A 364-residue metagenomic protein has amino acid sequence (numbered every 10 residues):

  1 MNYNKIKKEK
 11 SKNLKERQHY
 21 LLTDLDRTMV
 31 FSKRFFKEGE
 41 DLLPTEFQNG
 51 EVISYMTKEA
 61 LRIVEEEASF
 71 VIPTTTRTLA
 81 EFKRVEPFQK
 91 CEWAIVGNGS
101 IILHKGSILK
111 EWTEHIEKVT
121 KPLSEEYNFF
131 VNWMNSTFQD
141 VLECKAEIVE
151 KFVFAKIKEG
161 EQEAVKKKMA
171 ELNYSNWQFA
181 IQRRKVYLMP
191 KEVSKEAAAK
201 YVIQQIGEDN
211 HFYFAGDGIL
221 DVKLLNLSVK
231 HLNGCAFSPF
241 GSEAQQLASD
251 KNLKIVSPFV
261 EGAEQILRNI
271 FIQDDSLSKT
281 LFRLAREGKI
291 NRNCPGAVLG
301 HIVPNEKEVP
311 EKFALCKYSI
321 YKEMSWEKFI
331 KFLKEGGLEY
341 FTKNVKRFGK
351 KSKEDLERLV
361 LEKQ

Functional and structural regions predicted by a protein language model:
Y3-K5: Short, positively charged and aromatic/hydrophobic N-terminal segments
E16-Y20, L25-P73, A80: Active-site neighborhood of HAD-like aspartate-dependent phosphohydrolases
Y20, W93, H211-Y213: Structural motif
S32-K33, F82-V85, K105-G106, K223-L225 (+1 more regions): Short glycine-/acidic-enriched loop or helix-start segments at secondary-structure transitions that form or flank
I53-D140: Active-site phosphate-binding/coordination module
F130-S228: Conserved acidic, metal-coordinating active-site core of Asp-based, Mg2+-dependent phosphoryl-transfer enzymes
L188-M189, E196-E306, P310, A314-W326: Mg2+-dependent phosphoryl-transfer enzymes with acidic/Ser/Thr/Gly-rich catalytic loops
Y321-Q364: Basic helix-extension-helix modules of the SAP/HeH family
